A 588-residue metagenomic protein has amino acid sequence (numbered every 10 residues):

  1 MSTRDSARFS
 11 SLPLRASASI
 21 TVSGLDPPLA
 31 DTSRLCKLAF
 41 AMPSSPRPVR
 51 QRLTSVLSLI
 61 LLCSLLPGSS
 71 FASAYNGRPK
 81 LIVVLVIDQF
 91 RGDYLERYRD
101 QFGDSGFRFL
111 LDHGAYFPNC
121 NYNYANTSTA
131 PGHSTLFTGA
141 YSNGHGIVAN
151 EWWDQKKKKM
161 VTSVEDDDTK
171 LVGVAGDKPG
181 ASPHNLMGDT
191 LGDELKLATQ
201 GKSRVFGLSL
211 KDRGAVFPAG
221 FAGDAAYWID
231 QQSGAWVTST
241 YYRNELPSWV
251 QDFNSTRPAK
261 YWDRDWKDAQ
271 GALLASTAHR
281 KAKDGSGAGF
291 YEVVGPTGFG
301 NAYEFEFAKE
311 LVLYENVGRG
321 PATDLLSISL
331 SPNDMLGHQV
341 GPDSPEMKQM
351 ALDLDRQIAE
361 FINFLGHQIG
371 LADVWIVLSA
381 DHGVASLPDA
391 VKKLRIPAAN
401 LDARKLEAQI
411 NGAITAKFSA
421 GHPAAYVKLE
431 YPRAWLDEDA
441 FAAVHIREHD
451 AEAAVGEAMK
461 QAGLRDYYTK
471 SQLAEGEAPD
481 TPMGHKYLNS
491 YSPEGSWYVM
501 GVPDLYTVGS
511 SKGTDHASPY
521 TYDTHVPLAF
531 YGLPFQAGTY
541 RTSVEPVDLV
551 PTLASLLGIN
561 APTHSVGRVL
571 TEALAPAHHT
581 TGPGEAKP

Functional and structural regions predicted by a protein language model:
S2-S11, R15-S19, S23, S33-C36 (+1 more regions): Low-acidity, Ser/Thr- and Arg-rich intrinsically disordered low-complexity segments
S55-G68: Bacterial N-terminal signal peptides
P79-R91, L110, L136, L195 (+7 more regions): Beta-strand elements within well-structured catalytic alpha/beta cores of enzymes that handle phosphate/sulfate esters
L95-G144, R204-L208: Short, structured active-site-proximal loop/turn typified by the sulfatase FGly-forming signature C/S-X-P-X-R
F102, N119, H145, N150-G180 (+9 more regions): Secreted, luminal/periplasmic, and some membrane-associated catalytic domains that remodel anionic oxygen-ester
V216-A225, D284-E292, P296, L311-V312 (+2 more regions): Active-site His/acidic residue clusters
G223-F307: Long, well-ordered, tryptophan-enriched scaffold segments
K393, L401-H445, D515-L557, T571-T580: Substrate-binding rim/cap in mid-to-C-terminal beta-strand-loop elements of soluble/periplasmic
